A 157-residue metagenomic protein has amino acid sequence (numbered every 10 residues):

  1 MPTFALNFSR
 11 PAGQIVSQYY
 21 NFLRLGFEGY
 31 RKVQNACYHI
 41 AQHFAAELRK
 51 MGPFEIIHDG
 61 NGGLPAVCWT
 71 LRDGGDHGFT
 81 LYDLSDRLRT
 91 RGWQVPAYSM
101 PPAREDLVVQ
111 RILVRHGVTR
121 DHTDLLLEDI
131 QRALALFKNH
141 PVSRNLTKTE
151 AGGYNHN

Functional and structural regions predicted by a protein language model:
M1-F8, F22-N157: Conserved C-terminal alpha-helix-loop-beta "cap" of PLP-dependent enzymes that closes/shapes the active-site mouth
R10-S17: Catalytic-loop motifs flanking and including active-site residues across diverse enzymes
